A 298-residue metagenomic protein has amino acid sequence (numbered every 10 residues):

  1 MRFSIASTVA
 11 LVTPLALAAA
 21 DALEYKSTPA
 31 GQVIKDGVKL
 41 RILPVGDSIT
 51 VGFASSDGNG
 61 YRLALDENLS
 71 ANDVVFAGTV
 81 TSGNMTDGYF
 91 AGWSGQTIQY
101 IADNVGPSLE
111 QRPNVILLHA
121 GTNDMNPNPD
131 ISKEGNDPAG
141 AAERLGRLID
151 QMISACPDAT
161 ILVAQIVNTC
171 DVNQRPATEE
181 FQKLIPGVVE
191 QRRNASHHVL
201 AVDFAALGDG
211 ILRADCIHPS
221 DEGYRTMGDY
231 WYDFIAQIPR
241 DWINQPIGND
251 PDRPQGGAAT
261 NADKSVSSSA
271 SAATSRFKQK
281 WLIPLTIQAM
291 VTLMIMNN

Functional and structural regions predicted by a protein language model:
M1-A22, T274-N298: Fungal secretory targeting signals
L23-R41: N-terminal low-complexity, Pro/Thr/Ser-rich intrinsically disordered segments that act as propeptides or flexible
V38-I42, A71-V75, Q111-I116, C156-L162 (+2 more regions): Loop/turn elements at helix/coil->beta-strand transitions in domains of secreted/extracellular proteins
R41-L43, I49-E143, Q174-K183: Conserved SGNH/GDSL esterase-like catalytic core that processes O-acyl groups on lipids and polysaccharides
T50, D66, S70-A71, G106 (+7 more regions): Sec-exported extracytoplasmic/periplasmic mature domains
V167-A205, D221-G228: Substrate-gating cap/lid alpha-helix
A205-S267: A cross-taxonomic marker for long C-terminal extensions/tails that follow the last structured domain
G257-I283: C-terminal GPI-anchoring signal of eukaryotic secretory precursors
